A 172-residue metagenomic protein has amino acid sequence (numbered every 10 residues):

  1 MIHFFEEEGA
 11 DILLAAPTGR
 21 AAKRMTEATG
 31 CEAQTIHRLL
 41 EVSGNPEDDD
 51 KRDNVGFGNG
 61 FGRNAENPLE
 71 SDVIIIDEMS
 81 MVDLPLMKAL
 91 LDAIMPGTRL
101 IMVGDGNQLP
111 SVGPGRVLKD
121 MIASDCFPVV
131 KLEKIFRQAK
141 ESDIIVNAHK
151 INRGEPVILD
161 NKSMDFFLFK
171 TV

Functional and structural regions predicted by a protein language model:
M1-E27, A33, I101-V103, D165-V172: Conserved RecA-like ASCE P-loop NTPase motor core of nucleic-acid helicases/translocases
F5, T29, I94, M121 (+1 more regions): Active-site catalytic pocket residues across diverse enzymes, especially alpha/beta-hydrolases
G9-A10, S71, P96-R99, D125-V130 (+1 more regions): Short glycine-/polar-rich loops that comprise or flank the Walker A/P-loop and associated switch/sensor motifs
D11-A16, R20-D92, K134-Q138, I144-I145 (+1 more regions): Conserved P-loop NTPase motor core of helicases/translocases
L14-A15, I75, R99-D105, K131: Structural recognition of the conserved hydrophobic beta-strand(s) that form the central parallel beta-sheet of P-loop
A15, P68, D83, M102 (+2 more regions): Active-site-proximal structural scaffolding
L84-T98, R116-M121: Short, conserved "post-DEAD/DEAH" coupling segment immediately C-terminal to helicase motif II within the SF2/RecA-like
G106-V172: Conserved helicase motor core of P-loop NTPases
